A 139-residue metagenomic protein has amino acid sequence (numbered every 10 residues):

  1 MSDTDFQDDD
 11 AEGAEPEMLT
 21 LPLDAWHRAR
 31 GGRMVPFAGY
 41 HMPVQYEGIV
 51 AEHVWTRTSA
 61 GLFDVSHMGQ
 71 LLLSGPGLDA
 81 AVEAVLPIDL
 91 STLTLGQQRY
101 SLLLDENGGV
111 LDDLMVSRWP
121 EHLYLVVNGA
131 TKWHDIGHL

Functional and structural regions predicted by a protein language model:
S2-L139: Basic, glycine/lysine-rich polyanion-binding surfaces/domains
